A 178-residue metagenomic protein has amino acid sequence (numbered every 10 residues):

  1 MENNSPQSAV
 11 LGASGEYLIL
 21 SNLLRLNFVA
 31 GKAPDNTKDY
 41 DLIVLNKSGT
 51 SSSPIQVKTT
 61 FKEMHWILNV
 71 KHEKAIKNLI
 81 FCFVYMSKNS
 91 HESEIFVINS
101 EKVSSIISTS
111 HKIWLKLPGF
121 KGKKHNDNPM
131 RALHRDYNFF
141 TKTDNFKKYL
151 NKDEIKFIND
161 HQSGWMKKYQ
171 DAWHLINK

Functional and structural regions predicted by a protein language model:
M1-K38, I43-K178: Mixed-charge (Asp/Glu-Lys/Arg
